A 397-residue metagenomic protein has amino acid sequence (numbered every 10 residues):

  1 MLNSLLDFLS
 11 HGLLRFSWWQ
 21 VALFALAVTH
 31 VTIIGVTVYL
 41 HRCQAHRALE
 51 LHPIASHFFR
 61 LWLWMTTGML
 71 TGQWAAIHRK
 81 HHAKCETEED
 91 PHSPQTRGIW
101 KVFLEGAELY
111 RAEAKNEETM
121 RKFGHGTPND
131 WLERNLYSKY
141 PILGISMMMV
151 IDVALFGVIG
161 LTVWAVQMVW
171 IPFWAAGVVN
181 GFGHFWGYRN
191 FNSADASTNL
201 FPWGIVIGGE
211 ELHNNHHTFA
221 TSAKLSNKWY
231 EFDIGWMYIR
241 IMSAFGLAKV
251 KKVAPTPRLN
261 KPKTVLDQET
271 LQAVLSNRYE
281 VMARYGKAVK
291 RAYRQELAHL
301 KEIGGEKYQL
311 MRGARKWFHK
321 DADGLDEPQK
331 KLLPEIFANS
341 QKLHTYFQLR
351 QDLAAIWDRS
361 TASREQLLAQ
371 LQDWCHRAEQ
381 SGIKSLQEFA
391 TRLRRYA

Functional and structural regions predicted by a protein language model:
M1-V178, S222-A397: Non-catalytic, topology-defining segments of multipass membrane proteins
Y39-L40, K80, W170, F182-F185 (+2 more regions): Alpha-helical architecture
C43-Q44, G181-F191: A cytosolic-side transmembrane-helix exit/cap motif
G124-W131, W186-L212, H216-F219: Active-site-proximal inter-transmembrane loops
